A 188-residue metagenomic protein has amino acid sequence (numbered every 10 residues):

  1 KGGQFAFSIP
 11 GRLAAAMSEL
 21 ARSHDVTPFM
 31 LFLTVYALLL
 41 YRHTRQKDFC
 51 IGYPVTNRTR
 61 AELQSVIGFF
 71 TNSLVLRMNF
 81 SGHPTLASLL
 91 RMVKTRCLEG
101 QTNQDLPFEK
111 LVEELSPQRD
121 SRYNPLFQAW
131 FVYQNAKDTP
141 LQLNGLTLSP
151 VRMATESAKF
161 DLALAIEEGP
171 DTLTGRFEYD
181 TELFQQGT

Functional and structural regions predicted by a protein language model:
G2-G187: Adenylate-forming
